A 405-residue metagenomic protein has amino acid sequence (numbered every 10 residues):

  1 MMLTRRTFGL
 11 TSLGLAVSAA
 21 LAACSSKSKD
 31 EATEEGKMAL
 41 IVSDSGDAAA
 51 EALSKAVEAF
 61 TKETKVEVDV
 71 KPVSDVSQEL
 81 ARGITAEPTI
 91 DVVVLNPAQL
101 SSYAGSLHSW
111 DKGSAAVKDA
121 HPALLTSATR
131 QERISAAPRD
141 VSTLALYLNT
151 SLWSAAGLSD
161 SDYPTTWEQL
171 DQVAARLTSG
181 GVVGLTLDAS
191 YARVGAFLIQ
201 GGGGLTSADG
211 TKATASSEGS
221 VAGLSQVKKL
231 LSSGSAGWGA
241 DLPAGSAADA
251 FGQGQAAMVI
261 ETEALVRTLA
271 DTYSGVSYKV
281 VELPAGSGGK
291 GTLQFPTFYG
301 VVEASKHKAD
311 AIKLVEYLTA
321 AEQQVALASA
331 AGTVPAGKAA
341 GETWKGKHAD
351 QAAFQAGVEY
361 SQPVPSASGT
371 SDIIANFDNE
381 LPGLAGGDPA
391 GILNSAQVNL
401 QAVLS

Functional and structural regions predicted by a protein language model:
M2-Q99, A285-S287, A309, N399-S405: Conserved N-terminal structural module of periplasmic/extracytoplasmic solute-binding proteins
E58-V66, A156, S232-S235, A270-A331 (+1 more regions): Extracytoplasmic/periplasmic substrate-recognition and gating elements
S77, G203-D271, I392: Extracytoplasmic ligand-binding clamshell segments of periplasmic binding protein
N96-A145, F197: Hinge/lid segment of periplasmic solute-binding proteins
D111-A120, Y163-T165, V183-L185, G203-A222 (+3 more regions): Short, solvent-exposed loop/beta-turn-alpha elements that line the ligand-binding surface or hinge of extracytoplasmic
T129-R193, G204-G239, E303-A309: Helix-loop-helix "hinge/cap" segment bordering the ligand-binding cleft or interdomain interface
S154, D160, E359-S405: Conserved C-terminal helix/tail region of periplasmic/extracytoplasmic solute-binding proteins
A328-N379: Long, aromatic- and glycine/proline-rich binding clefts that accommodate carbohydrate-like moieties
